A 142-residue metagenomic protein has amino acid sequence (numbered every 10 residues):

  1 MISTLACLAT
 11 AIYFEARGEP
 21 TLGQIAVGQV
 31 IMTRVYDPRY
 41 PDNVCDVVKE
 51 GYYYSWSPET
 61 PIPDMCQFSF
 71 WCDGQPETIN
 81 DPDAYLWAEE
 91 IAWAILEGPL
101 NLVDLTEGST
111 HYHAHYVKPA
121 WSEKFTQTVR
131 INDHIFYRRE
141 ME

Functional and structural regions predicted by a protein language model:
I2-E142: Bacterial extracytoplasmic/cell-wall-associated proteins, especially those involved in peptidoglycan
